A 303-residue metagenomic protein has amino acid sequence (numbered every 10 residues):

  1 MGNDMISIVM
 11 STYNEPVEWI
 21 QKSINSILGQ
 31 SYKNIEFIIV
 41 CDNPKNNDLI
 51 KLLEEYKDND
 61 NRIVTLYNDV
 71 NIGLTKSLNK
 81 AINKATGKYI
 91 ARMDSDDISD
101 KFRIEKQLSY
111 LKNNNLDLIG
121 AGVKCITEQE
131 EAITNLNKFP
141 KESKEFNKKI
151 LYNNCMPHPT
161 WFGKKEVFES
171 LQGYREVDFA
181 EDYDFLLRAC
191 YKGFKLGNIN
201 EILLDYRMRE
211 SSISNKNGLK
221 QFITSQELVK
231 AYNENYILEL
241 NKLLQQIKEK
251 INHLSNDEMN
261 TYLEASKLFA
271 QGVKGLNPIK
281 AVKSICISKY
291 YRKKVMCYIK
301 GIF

Functional and structural regions predicted by a protein language model:
N3-S7, L28-I39, D60-V64: Short loop->beta transition adjacent to catalytic acidic/histidine clusters or analogous donor-positioning motifs
S11, P140-L228: Conserved nucleotide-sugar donor-binding catalytic segment
E15-G29: Short, well-formed alpha-helical segments that are part of the catalytic scaffolds of diverse glycosyltransferases
S23, N68-A85, K106: Glycine-rich, basic loop-to-helix element that forms the pyrophosphate-binding segment of sugar-nucleotide handling
C41-K51, V70, D94: A conserved acidic beta->alpha catalytic loop
I90: Short aromatic/hydrophobic "clamp" motif used to bind/position activated sugar donors
F102-T134: Conserved donor NDP-sugar-binding/catalytic core segment of glycosyltransferases
L196, I202, M208-F303: C-terminal subregions of glycosyltransferases and related glycan-biosynthesis enzymes
